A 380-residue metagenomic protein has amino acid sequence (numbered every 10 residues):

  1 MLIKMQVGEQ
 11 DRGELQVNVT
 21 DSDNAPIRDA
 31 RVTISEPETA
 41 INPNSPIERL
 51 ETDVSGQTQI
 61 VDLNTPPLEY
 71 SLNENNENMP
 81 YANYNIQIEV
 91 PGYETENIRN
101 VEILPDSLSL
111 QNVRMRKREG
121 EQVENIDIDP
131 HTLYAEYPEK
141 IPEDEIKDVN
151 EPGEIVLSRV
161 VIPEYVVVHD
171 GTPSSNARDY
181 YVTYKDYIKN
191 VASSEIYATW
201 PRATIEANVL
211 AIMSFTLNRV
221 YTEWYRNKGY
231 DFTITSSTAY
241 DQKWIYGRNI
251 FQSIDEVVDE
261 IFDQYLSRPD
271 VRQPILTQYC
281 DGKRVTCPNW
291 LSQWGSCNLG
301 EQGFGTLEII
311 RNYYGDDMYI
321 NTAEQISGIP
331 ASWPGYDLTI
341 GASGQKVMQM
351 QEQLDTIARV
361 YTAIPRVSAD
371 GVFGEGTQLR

Functional and structural regions predicted by a protein language model:
M1-I27, N42-N44, L50: Beta-strand-rich domain onsets/edges
L2-G8, D29-R31, E51, Q57-L63 (+1 more regions): Conserved, single-site charged/polar hotspot
Q10-R12, A25-I27, S45, M79-Y81 (+2 more regions): Short, surface-exposed loop/turn motifs at beta-strand boundaries within globular domains
E14, N83-N85, L110: Broad gene-expression machinery/nucleic-acid interaction feature
S22-I47, V54, V347, Q351: Short, ordered, surface-exposed loop/turn motifs in non-cytosolic proteins
A40-L72: Short, acidic Ser/Thr/Gly-rich low-complexity loop/linker segments typical of extracellular and cell-surface proteins
P67-R99: A short, solvent-exposed loop/turn motif at the edges and junctions of modular extracellular/periplasmic domains
